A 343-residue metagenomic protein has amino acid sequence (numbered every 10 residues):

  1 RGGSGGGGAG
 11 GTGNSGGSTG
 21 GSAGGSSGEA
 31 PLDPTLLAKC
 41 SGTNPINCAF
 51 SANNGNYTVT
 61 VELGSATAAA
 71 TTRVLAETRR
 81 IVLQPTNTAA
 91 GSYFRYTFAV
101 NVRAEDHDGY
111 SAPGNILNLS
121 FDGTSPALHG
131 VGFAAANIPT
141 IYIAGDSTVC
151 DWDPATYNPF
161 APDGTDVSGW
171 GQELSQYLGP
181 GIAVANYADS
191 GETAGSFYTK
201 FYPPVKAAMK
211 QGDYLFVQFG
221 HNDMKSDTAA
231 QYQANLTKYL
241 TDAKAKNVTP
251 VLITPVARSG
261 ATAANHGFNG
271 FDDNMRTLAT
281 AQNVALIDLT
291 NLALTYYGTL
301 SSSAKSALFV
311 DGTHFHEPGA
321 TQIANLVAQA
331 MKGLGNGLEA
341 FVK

Functional and structural regions predicted by a protein language model:
R1-P31: Ser/Thr-rich, Pro/Gly/Ala-heavy low-complexity intrinsically disordered linkers and tails of secreted extracellular
A52-T67: A short beta-strand element within beta-rich, extracytoplasmic domains of secreted/secretory-pathway proteins
L63-P85: Short, surface-exposed beta-strand/strand-loop-strand elements in extracellular ectodomains
L119, S125-Y187, P203-Y214: Serine-esterase "nucleophile elbow" of acetyl-processing enzymes
T140-C150, A183-A188, D213-F219, A243 (+4 more regions): Structural recognition of the beta-strand scaffold that forms the well-ordered cores of secreted hydrolase catalytic
S196-A234, A257-R258: Oxyanion-hole/transition-state-stabilizing segment in secreted/luminal serine hydrolases and related acyltransferases
L240-D273: Active-site segments of SGNH/GDSL-like serine hydrolases that catalyze O-acetyl group transfer/hydrolysis on lipids
G260-K343: Catalytic His-Asp segment of secreted/periplasmic serine-dependent ester chemistry enzymes
